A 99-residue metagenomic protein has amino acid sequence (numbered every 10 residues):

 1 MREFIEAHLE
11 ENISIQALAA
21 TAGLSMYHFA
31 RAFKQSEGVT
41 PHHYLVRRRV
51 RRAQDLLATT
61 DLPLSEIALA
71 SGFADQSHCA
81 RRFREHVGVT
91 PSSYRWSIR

Functional and structural regions predicted by a protein language model:
E6, E11-R48, A68-S93: Basic/polar phosphate-binding segments, predominantly the helix-turn-helix DNA-binding elements of transcriptional
N12, D61-L62: Residue at a beta-strand N-cap/secondary-structure junction
L62-P63, H78: Residue-level recognition of oxygen-bearing side chains
